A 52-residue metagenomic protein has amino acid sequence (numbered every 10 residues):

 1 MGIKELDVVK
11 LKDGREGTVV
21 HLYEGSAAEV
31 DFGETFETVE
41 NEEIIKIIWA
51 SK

Functional and structural regions predicted by a protein language model:
G2-K52: Basic/aromatic-rich interaction segments and small domains that mediate binding to polyanionic partners
